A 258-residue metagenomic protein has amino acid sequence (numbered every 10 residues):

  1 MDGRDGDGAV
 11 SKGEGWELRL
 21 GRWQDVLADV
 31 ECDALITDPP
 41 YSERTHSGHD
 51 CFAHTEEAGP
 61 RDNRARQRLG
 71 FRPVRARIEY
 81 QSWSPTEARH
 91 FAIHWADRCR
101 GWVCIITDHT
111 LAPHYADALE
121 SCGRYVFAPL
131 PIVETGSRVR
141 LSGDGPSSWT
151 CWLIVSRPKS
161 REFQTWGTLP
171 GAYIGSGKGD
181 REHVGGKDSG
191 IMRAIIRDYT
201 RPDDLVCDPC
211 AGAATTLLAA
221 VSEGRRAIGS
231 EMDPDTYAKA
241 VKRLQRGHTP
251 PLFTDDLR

Functional and structural regions predicted by a protein language model:
M1-G229, D233, Y237: Core catalytic lobe of class I
T110, Q245-R258: Class I S-adenosyl-L-methionine-dependent methyltransferase module
A240-V241: Conserved SAM-binding loop
